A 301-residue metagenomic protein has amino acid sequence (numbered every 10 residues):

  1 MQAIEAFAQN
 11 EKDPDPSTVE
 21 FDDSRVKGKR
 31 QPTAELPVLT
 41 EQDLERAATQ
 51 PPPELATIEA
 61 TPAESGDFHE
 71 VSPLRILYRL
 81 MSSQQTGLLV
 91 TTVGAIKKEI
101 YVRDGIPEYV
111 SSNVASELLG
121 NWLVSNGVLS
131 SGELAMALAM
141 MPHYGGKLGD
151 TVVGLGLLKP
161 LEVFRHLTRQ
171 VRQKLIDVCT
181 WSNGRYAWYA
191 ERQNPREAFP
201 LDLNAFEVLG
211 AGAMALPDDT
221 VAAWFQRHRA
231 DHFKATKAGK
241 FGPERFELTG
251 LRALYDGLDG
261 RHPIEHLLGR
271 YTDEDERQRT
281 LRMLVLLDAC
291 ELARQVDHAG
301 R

Functional and structural regions predicted by a protein language model:
M1-R301: Acidic, Ser/Thr/Pro-enriched low-complexity segments and adjacent helix/loop capping patches that create flexible
